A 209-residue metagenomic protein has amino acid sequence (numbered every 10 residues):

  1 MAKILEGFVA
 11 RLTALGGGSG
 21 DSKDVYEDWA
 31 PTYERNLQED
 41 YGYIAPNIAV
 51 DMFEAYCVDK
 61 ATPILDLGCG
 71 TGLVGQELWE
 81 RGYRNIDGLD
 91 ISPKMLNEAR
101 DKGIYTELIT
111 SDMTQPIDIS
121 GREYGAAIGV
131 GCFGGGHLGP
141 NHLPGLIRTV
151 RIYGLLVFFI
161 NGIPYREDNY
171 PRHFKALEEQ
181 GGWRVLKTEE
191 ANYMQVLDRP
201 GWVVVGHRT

Functional and structural regions predicted by a protein language model:
M1-S19: N-terminal auxiliary segments of SAM/dcSAM-dependent transferases
Y43-K60: Conserved alpha-helix/loop element of class I SAM-dependent methyltransferases that forms part of the SAM/SAH-binding
L65-I117: Class I SAM-dependent methyltransferase SAM/SAH-binding core
I117-A127: A short acidic, Gly/Pro-enriched loop at the edge of an enzyme's catalytic core that lines a small-molecule cofactor
G125-G139: A short SAM/SAH-binding and catalytic strip from SAM-dependent methyltransferases
N141-I152: A short glycine-rich, Lys/Arg-flanked "PGG" loop and its adjoining helix->strand segment in the class I
Y153-N161: Conserved beta-strand signature within the Rossmann-like core of class I S-adenosyl-L-methionine
M194-T209: Core SAM-dependent methyltransferase catalytic element
